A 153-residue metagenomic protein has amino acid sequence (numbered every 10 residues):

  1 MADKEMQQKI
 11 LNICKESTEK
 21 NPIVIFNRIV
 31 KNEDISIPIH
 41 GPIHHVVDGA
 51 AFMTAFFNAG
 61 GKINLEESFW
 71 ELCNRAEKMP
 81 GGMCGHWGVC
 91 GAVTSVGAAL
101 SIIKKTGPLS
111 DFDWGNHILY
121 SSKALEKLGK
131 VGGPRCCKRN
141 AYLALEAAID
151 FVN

Functional and structural regions predicted by a protein language model:
M1-K4: Cys/His-rich short segments
C14-G49: Polybasic, low-complexity association/targeting segments
I23-I35, E66-C84: Short, hydrophobic/aliphatic alpha-helical segments
H44, M83-A98: Conserved phosphate/anionic-ligand binding catalytic regions in large, soluble enzymes, centered on
A50-A59, G97-K105, E146-D150: Short glycine/serine- and small hydrophobic-enriched flexible loop segments
A50-A76: Helix-rich "cap/lid" substructures immediately adjacent to catalytic or cofactor-binding pockets
I103-K104, S110-V152: A structural-propensity feature for long, helix-poor, extended segments
